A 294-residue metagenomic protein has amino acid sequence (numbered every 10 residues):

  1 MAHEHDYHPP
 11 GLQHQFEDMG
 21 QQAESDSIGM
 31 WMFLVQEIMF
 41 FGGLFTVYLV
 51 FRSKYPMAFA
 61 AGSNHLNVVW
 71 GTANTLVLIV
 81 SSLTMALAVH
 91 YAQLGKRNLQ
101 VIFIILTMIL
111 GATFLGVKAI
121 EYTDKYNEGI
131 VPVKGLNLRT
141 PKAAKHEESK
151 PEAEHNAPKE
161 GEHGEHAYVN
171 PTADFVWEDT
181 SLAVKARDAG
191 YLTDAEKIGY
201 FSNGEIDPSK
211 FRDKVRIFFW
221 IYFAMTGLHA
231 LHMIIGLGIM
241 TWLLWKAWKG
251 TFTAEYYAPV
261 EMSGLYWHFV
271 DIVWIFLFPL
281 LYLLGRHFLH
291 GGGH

Functional and structural regions predicted by a protein language model:
M1-H294: ...captures the hydrophobic TM-helix bundle architecture rather than a specific catalytic motif, and can also fire on
